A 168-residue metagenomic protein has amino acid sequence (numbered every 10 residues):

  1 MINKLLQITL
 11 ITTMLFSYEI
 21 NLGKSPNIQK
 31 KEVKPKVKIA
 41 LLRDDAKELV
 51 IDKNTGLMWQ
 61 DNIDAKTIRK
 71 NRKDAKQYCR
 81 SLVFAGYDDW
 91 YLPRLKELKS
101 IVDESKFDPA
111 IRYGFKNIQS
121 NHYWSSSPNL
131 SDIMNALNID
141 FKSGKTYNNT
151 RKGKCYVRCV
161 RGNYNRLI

Functional and structural regions predicted by a protein language model:
I2-L6, L15-Y91, L95-I168: Glycine-aromatic-enriched surface loops/turns that form tight recognition elements
